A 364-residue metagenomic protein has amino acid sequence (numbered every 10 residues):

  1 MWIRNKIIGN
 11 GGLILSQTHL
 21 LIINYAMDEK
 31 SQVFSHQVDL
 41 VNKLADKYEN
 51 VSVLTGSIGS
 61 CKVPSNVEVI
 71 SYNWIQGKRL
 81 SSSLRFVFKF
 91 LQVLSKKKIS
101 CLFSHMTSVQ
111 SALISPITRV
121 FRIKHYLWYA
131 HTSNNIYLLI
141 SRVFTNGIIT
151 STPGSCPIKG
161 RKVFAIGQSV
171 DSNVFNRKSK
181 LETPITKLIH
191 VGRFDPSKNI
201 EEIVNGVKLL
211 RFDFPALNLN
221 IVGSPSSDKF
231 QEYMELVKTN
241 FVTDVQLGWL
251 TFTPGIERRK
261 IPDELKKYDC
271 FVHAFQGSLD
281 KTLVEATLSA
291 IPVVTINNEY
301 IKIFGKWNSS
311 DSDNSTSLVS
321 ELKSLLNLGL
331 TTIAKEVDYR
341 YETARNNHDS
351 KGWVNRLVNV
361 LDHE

Functional and structural regions predicted by a protein language model:
W2-G59, K351: N-terminal subdomain of nucleotide-sugar transferases
L21-I23, L181-K198, I203-L209, L219-V222: Conserved donor-binding/catalytic core segment of Leloir-type glycosyltransferases
K47, D313-S317, N327-D362: A charged, aromatic-enriched C-terminal amphipathic alpha-helix characteristic of glycosyltransferases across folds
G56-I58, N218-E235: Glycosyltransferase donor-sugar binding loop
K159, S169-T186, D263: Acidic anion/phosphate-binding donor-loop and adjacent secondary structure in glycosyltransferase catalytic cores
G223, M234-I256: Nucleotide-activated donor-binding/catalytic signature segment of Leloir-type glycosyltransferases, i.e., the conserved
K266-S278, I291: Acidic donor-binding loop of glycosyltransferase active sites
K302-S324: Change "using UDP/GDP/dTDP sugars" to "using nucleotide sugars
